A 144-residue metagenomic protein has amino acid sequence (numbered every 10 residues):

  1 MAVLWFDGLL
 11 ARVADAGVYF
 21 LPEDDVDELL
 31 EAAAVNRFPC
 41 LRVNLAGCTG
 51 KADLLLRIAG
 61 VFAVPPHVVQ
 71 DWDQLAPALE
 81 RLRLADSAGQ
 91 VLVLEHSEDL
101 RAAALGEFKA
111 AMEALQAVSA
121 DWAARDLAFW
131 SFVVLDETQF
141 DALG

Functional and structural regions predicted by a protein language model:
A2-G144: Positively charged, polar, low-complexity stretches
